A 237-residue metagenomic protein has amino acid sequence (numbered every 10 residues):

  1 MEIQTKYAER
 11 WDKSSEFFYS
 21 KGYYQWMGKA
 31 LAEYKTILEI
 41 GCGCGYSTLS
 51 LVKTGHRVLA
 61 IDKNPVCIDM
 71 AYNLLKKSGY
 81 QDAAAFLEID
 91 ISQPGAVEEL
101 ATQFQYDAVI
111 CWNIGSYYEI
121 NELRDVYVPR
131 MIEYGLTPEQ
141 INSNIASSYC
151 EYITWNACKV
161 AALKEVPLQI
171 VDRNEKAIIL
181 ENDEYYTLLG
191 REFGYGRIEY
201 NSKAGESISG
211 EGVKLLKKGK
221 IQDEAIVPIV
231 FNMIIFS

Functional and structural regions predicted by a protein language model:
E16-Y34: Conserved alpha-helix/loop element of class I SAM-dependent methyltransferases that forms part of the SAM/SAH-binding
Y34-G43: Conserved class I S-adenosyl-L-methionine
C44-G55: Conserved SAM-binding loop of SAM-dependent methyltransferases across substrates and taxa, primarily the Class I
R57-D62: Conserved SAM-binding motif I beta-strand of class I
N64-V66: Conserved SAM/SAH-binding beta-strand->alpha-helix loop
A71-Y72: Conserved SAM-binding loop
Y80-Q93: Conserved SAM-binding strand-loop segment of SAM-dependent methyltransferases
S116-Y152: Mobile active-site "lid"/loop adjacent to the S-adenosyl-L-methionine
